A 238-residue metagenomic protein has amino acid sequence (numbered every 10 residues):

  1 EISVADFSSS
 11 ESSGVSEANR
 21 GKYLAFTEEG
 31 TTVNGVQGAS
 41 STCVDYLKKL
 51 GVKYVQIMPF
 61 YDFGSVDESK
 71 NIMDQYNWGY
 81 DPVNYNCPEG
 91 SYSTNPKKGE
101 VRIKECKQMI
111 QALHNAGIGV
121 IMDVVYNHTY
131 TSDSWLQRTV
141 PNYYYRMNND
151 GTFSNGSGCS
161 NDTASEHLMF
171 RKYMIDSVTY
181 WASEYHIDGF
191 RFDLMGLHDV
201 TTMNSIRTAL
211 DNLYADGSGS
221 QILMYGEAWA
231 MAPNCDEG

Functional and structural regions predicted by a protein language model:
E1: Basic K/R-rich, polyanion-interacting modules in nucleoproteins and related proteins
A5-Y185, L194, D199-D216, S220-L223 (+1 more regions): Substrate-binding/active-site clefts of carbohydrate-active enzymes
G189-F190: Active-site capping/gating regions of soluble enzymes
A228-D236: Short, conserved secondary-structure transition motifs
